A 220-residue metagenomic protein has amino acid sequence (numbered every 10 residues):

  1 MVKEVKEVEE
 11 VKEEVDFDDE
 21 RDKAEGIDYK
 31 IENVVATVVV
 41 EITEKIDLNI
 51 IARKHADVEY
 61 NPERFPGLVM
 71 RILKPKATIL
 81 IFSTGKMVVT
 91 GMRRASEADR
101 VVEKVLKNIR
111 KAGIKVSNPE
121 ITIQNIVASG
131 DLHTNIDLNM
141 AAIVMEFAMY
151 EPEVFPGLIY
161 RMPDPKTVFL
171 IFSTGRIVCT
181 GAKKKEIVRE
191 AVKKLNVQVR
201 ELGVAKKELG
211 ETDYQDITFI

Functional and structural regions predicted by a protein language model:
M1-V168, R176, A182-I220: Intrinsically disordered, low-complexity polar/charged tails and linkers
